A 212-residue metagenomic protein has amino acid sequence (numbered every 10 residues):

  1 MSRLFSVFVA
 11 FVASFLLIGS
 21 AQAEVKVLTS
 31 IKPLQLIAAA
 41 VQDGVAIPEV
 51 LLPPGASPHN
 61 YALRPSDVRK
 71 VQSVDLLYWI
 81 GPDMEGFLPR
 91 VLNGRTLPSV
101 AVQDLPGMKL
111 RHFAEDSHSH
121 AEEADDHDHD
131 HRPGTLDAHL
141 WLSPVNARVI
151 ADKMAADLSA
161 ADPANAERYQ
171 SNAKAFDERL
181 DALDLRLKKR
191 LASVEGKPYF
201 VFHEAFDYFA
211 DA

Functional and structural regions predicted by a protein language model:
M1-L4: N-terminal secretory signal peptides that target proteins for export/translocation
S6-I18: Bacterial N-terminal signal peptides
A23-A212: Extracytoplasmic metal-acquisition and chelation regions
